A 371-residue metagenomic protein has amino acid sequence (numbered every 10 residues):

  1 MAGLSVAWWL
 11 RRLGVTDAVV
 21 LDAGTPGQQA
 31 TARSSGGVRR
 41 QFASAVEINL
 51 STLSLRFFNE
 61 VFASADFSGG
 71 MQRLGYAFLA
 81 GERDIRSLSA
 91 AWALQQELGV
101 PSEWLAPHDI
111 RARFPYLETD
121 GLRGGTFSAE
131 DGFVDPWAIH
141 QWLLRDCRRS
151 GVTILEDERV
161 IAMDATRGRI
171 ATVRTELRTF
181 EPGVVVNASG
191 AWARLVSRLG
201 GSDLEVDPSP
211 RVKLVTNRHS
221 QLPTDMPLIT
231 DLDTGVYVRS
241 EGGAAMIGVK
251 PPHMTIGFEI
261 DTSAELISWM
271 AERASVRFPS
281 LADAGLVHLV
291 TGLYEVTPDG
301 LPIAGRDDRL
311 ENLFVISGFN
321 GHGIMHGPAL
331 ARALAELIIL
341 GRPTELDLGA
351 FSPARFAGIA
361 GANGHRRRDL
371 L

Functional and structural regions predicted by a protein language model:
M1-A2: Hydrophobic/small residue at the entry helix of a nucleotide-binding pocket
R11-A32: Glycine-rich FAD pyrophosphate-binding loop
S35-R113, G235-Y237, R273-S275: Dinucleotide-binding Rossmann-like beta1-alpha1 core, especially the glycine-rich loop that anchors the ADP
A45, N49-T52, F78-S87, T126-R145 (+2 more regions): Short beta-strand to alpha-helix junction loop
T126-G183: Helical element adjacent to the flavin cofactor pocket in flavoenzyme catalytic cores
P136, E272-L371: C-terminal catalytic lobe of FAD-dependent flavoproteins
L177-P227: Central helical "cap/lid" subdomain
D203, R218-N312: Active-site lid/adjacent beta-loop-alpha segment flanking the redox-cofactor pocket in flavoenzymes
